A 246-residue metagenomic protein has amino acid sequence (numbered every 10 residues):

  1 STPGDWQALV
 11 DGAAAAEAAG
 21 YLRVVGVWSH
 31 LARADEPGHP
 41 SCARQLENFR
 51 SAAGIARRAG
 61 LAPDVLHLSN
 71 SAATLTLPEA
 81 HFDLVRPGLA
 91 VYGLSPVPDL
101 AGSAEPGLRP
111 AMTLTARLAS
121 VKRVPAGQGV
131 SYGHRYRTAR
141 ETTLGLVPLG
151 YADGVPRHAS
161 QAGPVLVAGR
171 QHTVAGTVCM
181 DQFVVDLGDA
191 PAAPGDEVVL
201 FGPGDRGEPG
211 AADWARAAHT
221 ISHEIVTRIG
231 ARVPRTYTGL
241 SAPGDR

Functional and structural regions predicted by a protein language model:
S1-R117, V124-P125: Active-site loop/helix belt of alpha/beta enzymes
R123-R246: C-terminal accessory subdomain/extension
